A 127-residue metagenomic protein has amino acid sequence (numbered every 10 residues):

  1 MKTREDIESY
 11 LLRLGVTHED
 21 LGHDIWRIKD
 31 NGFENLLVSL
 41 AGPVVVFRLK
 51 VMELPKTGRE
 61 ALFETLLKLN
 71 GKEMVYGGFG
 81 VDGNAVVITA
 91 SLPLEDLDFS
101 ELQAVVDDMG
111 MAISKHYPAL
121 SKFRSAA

Functional and structural regions predicted by a protein language model:
M1-F33, G71-M74, G78-V81: Charge-rich, low-complexity N-terminal segments
I25-W26, V45, V86: Hydrophobic residues embedded in beta-strands of well-ordered beta-sheets
F33-L37, E95-D96: Short, charged/polar, Gly/Pro-enriched secondary-structure boundary elements
L36-E53: A short acidic-to-branched-hydrophobic micro-motif
R48-A85, S91: Short, internal acidic amphipathic alpha-helical interface segments that mediate docking to partner proteins
G78-G110: A short, solvent-exposed beta-edge/loop patch
A112-L120: Long, charge-dense
S121-A127: Short, highly charged C-terminal tails/helix-capping segments
